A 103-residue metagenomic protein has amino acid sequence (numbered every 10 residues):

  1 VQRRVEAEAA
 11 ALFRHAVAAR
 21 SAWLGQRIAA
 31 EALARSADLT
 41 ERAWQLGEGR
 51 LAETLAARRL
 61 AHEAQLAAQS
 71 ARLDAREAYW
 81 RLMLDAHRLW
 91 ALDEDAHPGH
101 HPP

Functional and structural regions predicted by a protein language model:
V1-A67, D74-D85: Amphipathic alpha-helical coiled-coil segments
R81-P103: Terminal intrinsically disordered/low-complexity segments used for targeting and assembly
